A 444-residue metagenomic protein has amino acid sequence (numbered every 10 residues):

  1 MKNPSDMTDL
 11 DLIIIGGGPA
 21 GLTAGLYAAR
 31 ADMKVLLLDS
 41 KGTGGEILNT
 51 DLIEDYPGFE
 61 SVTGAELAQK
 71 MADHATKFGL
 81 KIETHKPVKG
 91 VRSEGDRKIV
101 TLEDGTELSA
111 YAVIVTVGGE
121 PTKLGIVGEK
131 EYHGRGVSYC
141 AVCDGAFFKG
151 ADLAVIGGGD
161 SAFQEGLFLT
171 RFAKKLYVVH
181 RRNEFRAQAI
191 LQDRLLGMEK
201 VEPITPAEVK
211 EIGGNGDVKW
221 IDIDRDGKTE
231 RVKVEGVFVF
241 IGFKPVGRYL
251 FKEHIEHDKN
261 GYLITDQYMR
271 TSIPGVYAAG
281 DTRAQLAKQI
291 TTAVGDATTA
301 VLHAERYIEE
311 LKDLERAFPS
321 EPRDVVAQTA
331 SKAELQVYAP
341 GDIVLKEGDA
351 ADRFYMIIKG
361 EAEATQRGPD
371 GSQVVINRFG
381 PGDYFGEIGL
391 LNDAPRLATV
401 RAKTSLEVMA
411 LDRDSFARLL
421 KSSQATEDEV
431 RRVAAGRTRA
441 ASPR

Functional and structural regions predicted by a protein language model:
K2-D6, L10-L80, A151, G157 (+2 more regions): Beta1-alpha1 glycine-rich phosphate/pyrophosphate-binding loop at the start of Rossmann-like nucleotide-binding domains
T8, E120, G125, K130-F147 (+3 more regions): FAD-site-proximal beta/loop scaffold in flavoenzymes
A75-L102, E107-A110, T170-Q267, R306-R316: A Rossmann-like FAD-binding core segment of flavoenzymes
M269, V375-G436: Cyclic-nucleotide recognition modules
E309-I343, L390, L419-R444: Cyclic nucleotide-binding regulatory module and flanking cytosolic helices
G341, D352-R367, G380-Y384: Glycine- and acidic-residue-biased ligand/ion/polar-headgroup-sensing regions
I343-D349: Short phosphate-coordinating micro-motif centered on Lys-Gly-acidic
